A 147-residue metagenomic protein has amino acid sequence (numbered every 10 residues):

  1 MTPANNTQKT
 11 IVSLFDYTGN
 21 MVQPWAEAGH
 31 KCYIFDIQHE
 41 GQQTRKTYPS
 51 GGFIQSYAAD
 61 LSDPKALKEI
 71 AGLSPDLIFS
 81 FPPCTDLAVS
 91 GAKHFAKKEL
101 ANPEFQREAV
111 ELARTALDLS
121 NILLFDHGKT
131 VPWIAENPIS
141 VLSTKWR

Functional and structural regions predicted by a protein language model:
M1-R147: Conserved active-site and SAM-binding loop architecture of S-adenosyl-L-methionine-dependent nucleic-acid
